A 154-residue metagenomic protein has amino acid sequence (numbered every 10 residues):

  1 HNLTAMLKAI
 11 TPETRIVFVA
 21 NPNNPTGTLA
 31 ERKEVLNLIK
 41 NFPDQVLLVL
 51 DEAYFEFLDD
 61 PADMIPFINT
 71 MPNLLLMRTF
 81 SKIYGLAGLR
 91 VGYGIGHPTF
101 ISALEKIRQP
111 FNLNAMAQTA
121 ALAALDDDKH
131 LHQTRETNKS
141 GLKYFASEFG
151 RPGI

Functional and structural regions predicted by a protein language model:
L3-E13, P25-L48, E52-I83: Active-site pre-lysine segment of PLP-dependent enzymes
I16-A20, V49, Y93-I95: Structural motif
F18-N21, I39, K106: Generic N-terminal simple sequence motifs
N23-N24, D127: A short, flexible beta-alpha/helix-coil linker loop
N73-G150: PLP-dependent aminotransferase class I/II
I154: Short phosphate-binding/catalytic loops that engage adenosine nucleotides
